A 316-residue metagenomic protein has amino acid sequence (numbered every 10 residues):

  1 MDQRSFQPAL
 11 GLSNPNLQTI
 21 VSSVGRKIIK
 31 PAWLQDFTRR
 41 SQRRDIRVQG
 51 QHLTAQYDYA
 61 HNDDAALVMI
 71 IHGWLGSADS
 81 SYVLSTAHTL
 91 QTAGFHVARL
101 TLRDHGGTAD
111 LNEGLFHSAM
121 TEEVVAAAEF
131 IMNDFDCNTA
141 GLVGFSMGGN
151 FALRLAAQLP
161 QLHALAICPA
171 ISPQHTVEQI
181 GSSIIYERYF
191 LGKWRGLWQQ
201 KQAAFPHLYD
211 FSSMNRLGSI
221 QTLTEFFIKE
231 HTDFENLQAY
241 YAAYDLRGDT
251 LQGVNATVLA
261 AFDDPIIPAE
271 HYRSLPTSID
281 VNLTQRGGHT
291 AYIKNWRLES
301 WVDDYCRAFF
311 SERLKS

Functional and structural regions predicted by a protein language model:
M1-A60: An N-terminal hydrophobic leader/cap segment in hydrolases
A65-G73: Short beta-strand element of the alpha/beta-hydrolase
G76-H88, A269-E270: The serine-hydrolase catalytic nucleophile loop
A87-T89, R103-G141: Catalytic nucleophile-loop/oxyanion-hole region of alpha/beta-hydrolase and closely related hydrolase-like folds
A140-H231: Alpha/beta-hydrolase-fold enzymes
F226-T250: Active-site nucleophile elbow and catalytic-triad environment of alpha/beta-hydrolase enzymes
Q252, T257-A260, D264: Short beta-strand/loop motif that positions the catalytic acidic residue of the alpha/beta-hydrolase fold
G287-W301: Catalytic histidine-centered segment of alpha/beta-hydrolase-like enzymes
